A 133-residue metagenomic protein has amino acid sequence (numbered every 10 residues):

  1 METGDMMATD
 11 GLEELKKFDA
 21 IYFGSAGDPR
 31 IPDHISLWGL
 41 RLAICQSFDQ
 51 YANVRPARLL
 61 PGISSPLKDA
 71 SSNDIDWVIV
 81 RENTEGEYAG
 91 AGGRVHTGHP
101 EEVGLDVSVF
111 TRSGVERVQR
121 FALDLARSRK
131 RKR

Functional and structural regions predicted by a protein language model:
M1-R133: Anion-binding alpha/beta catalytic cores of soluble intermediary-metabolism enzymes, centered on
